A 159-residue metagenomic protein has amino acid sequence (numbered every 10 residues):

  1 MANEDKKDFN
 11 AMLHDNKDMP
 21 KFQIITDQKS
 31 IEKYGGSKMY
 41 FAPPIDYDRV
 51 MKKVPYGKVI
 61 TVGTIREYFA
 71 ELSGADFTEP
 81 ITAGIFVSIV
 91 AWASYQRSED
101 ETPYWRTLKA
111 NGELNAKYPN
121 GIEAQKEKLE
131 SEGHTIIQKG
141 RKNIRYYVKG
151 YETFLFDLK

Functional and structural regions predicted by a protein language model:
A2-K159: Nucleic acid-binding interface residues in structured DNA/RNA-binding domains, emphasizing the DNA-engaging scaffolds
